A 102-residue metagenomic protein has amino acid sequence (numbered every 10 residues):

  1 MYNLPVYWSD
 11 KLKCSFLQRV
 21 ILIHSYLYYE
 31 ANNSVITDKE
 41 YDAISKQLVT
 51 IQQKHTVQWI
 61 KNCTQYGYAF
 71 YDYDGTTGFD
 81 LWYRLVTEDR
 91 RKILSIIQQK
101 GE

Functional and structural regions predicted by a protein language model:
M1-E102: Phosphate/adenylate-binding "loop-and-lid" substructures adjacent to NTP/NAD/dNTP-binding pockets in NTP-dependent
